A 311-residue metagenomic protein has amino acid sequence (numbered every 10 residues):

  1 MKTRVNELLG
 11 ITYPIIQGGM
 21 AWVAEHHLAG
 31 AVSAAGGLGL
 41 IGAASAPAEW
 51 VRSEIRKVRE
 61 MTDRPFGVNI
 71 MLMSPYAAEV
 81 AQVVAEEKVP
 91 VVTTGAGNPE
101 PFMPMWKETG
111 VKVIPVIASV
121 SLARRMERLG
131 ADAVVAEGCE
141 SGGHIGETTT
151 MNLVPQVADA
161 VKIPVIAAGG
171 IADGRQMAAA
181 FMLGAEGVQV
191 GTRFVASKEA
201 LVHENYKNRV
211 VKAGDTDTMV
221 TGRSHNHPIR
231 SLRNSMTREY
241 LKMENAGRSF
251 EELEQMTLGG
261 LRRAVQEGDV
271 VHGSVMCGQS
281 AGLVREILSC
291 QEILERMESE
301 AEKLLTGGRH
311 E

Functional and structural regions predicted by a protein language model:
M1-A160, P164: Active-site entrance/lid segments in N-terminal catalytic domains of soluble metabolic enzymes
V23, I171-A172: Residue-level detector of alpha-helix initiation sites
M151-I166, A172-E311: Conserved active-site-proximal phosphate/metal-binding subdomains
